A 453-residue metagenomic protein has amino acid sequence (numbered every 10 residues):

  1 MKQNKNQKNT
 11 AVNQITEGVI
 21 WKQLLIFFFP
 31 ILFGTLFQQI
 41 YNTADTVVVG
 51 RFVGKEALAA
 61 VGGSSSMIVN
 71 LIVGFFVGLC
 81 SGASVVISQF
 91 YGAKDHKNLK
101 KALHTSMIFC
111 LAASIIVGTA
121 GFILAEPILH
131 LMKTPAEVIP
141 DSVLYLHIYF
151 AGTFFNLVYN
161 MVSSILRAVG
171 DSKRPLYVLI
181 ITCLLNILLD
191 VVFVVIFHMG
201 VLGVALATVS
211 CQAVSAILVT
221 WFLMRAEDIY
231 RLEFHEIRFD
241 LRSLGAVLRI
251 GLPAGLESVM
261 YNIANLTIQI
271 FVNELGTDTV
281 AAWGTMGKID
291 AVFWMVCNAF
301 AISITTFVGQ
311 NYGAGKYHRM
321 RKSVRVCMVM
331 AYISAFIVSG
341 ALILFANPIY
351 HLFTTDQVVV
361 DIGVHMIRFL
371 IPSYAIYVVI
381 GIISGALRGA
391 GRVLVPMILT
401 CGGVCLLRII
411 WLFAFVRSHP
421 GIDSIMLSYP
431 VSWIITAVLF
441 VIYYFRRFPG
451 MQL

Functional and structural regions predicted by a protein language model:
M1-F28, I87-G152, I196-L252, V308-S373 (+1 more regions): Short alpha-helical transmembrane segments in multi-pass integral membrane proteins
E17, W21-I40, A44, I68-F75 (+8 more regions): Residue-level signal for short hydrophobic patches within transmembrane helices of multi-pass membrane transporters
I26-D45, I148, Y159, T182 (+5 more regions): Transmembrane helical elements of multi-pass membrane transporters/channels
I31, T35, V47, V85 (+15 more regions): Transmembrane alpha-helix boundary and packing residues in multipass membrane permease domains and related
L36, I40-A59, L129-A136, V192-M199 (+4 more regions): Helix-terminus/linker motif at the lipid-water interface of multi-pass membrane proteins
V53-M67, S142, L146, A205 (+3 more regions): Small-residue hotspots at the loop-to-helix junctions and early N-terminal turns of transmembrane alpha-helices
L58-T119, N156-P175, A282-A346, Y377-T400: Small-residue-rich hydrophobic transmembrane alpha-helices
C80, I148-R167, P175-C183, V204-V219 (+4 more regions): Short runs within selected transmembrane alpha-helices of multi-pass transporters and secretion channels
